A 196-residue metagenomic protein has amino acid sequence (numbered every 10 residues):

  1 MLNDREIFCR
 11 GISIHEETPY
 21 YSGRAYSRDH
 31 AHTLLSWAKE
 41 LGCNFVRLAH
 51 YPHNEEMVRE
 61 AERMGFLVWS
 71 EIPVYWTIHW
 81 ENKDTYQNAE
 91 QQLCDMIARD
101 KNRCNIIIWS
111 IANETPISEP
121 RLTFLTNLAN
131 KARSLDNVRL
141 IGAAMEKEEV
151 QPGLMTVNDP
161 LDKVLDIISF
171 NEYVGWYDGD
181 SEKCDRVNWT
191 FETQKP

Functional and structural regions predicted by a protein language model:
M1-T126, I141-G142, I168: Active-site-adjacent substrate/metal-binding segments within catalytic domains of carbohydrate-active enzymes
P116, T123-P196: Extracellular glycoside hydrolase catalytic/binding regions
